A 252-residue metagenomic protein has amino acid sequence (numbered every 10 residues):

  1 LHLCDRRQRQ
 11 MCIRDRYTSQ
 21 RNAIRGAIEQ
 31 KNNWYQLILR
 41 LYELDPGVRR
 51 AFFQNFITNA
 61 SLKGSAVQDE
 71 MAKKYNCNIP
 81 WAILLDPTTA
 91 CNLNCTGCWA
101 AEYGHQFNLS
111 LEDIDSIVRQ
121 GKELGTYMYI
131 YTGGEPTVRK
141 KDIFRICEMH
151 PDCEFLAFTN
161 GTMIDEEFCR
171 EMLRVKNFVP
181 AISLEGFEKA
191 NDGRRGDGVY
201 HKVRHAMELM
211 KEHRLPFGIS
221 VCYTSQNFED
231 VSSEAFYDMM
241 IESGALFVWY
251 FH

Functional and structural regions predicted by a protein language model:
H2-D5, R9-I13: Single conserved hydrophobic/aromatic residue that forms the stacking wall/gate of nucleotide- or nucleobase-binding
L3, K74-Y75, M172: Short secondary-structure boundary/capping segments
Q10, R16-E167: Conserved alpha-helical substructure of the radical SAM core
C12, A101, A190-R194: Short coil/turn segments at secondary-structure junctions
C12, D86, G218, C222: Conserved beta-strand segments that form the floor/walls of ligand-binding pockets within enzyme and binding domains
I24-N33, E242-H252: Short, compositionally biased low-complexity segments
L111-Y131, R139-F251: Radical SAM/AdoMet-radical enzyme domain recognition
